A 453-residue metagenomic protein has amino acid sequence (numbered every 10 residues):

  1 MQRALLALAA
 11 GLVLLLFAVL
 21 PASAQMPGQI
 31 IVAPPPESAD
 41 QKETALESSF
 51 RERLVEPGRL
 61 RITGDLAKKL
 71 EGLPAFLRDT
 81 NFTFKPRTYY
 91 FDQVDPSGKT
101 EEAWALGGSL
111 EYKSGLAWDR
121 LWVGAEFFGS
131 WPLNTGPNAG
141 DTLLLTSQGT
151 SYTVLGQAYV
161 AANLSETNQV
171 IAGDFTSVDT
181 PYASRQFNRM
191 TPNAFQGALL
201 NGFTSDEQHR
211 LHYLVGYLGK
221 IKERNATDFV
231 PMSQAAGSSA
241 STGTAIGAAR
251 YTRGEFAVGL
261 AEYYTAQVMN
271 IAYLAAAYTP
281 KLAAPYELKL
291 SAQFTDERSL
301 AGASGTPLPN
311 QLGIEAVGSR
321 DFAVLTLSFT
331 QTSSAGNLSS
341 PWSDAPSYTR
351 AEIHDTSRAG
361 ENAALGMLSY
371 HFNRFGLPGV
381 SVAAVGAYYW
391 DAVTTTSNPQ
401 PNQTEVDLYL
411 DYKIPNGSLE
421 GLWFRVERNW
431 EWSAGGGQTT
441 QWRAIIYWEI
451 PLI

Functional and structural regions predicted by a protein language model:
Q2-G107, E111-W118, V324: N-terminal periplasmic/intermembrane-space "pro-region" immediately following the signal or transit peptide
L77, L116-D119, S165-T167, T204-H209 (+6 more regions): Outer-membrane beta-barrel channels and translocator barrels
R78, E102-L106, Y152-G156, P192-Q196 (+7 more regions): Residues that define the transmembrane beta-barrel architecture of outer-membrane proteins
F84-Y90, V170-V178, Y182-R185, Y213-V215 (+5 more regions): Transmembrane beta-strand segments that form the barrel wall of outer-membrane beta-barrel proteins
Y89-D95, S130-T135, F175-Q186, K220-R224 (+9 more regions): Sequence/structural signature of outer-membrane beta-barrel proteins
Y112-V230, A249-F256, T326-A335: Outer membrane beta-barrel
H209-A240, P285-A363, V426-A444: Outer-membrane beta-barrel translocator/channel fold
G247, G366, L408-Y412, Q438-I453: Outer-membrane beta-barrel "beta-signal"
